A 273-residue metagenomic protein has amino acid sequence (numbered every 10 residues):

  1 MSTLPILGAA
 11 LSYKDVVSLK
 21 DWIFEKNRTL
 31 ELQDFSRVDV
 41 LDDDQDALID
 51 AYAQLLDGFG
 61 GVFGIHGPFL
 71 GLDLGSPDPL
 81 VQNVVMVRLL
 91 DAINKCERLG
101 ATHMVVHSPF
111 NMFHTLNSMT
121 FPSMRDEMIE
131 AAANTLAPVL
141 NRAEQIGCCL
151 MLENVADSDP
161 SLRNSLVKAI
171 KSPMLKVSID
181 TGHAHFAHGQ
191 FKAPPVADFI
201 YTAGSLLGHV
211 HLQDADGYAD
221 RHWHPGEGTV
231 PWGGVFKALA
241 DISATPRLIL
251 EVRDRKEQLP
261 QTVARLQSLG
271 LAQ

Functional and structural regions predicted by a protein language model:
M1-I6, D15-K26, L74, T102 (+2 more regions): Histidine-acidic metal/acid-base catalytic patches
M1-I93, E97, L271-Q273: N-terminal pre-domain/capping segments
S12, F35, P109, V155 (+3 more regions): Flexible loop residues that form catalytic and substrate-binding hotspots at small-molecule/glycan-binding clefts
L30, H66, V85, C96 (+6 more regions): Conserved, mostly hydrophobic/aromatic
D43-A47, P77-R88, T120-N134, S158 (+4 more regions): Alpha-helix N-cap and loop-to-helix initiation/capping positions
Y52-L70, I129-Q145, W232-A238: Alpha-helix-loop-beta-strand connector modules within alpha/beta enzyme cores
H66-L70, H107-N111, Q213-A215: Short loop/turn segments at strand-loop or loop-helix junctions that form parts of catalytic or ligand-binding pockets
G75-K176: Active-site acidic/histidine proton-transfer and metal-coordination neighborhood in alpha/beta enzyme cores
